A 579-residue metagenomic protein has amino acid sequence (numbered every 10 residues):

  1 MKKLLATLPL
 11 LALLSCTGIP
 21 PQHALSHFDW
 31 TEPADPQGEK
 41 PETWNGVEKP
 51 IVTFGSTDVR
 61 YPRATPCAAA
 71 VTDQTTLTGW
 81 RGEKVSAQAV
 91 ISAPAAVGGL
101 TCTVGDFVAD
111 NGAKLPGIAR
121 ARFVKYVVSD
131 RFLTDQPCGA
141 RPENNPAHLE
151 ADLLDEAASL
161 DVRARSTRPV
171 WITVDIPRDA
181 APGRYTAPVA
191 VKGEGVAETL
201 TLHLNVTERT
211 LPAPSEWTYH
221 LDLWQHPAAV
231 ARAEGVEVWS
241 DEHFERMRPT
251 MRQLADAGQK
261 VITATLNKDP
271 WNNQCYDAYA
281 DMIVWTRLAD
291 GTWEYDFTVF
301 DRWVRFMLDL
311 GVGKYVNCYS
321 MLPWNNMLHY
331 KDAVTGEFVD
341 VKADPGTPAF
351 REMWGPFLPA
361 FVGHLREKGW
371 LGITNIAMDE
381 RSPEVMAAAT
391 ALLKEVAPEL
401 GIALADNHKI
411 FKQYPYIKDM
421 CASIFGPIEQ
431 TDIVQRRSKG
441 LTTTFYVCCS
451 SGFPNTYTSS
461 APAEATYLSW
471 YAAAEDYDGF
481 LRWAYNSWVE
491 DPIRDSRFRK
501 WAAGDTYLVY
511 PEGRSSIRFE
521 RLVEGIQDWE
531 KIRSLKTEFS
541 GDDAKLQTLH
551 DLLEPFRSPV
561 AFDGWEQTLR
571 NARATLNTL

Functional and structural regions predicted by a protein language model:
L5-T17: Hydrophobic h-region of N-terminal signal peptides that target proteins for export in Gram-negative bacteria
C16-N272, W370-L371, F562-L579: Mature N-terminal, pre-catalytic/accessory segment of carbohydrate-active enzymes
R81, A181, E245-R246, T298-V299 (+3 more regions): Short, glycine/acidic-rich beta->alpha junctions
E150, V174-D175, T186-G193, E198-V396 (+2 more regions): Aromatic-lined carbohydrate-binding surfaces of glycoside hydrolases
N317, G401-A403, T444: Structural detector of well-ordered beta-strand residues that form the stable sheet scaffold of enzyme domains
M327-Y330, K342-H408, Y477, I493-L579: Catalytic domains of carbohydrate-active enzymes that cleave complex glycans
L400-P427: Aromatic- and acid-rich polysaccharide-binding/catalytic face of secreted or lumenal carbohydrate-active enzymes
D419-W501: Catalytic-core region of carbohydrate-active enzymes that cleave or remodel glycosidic bonds
